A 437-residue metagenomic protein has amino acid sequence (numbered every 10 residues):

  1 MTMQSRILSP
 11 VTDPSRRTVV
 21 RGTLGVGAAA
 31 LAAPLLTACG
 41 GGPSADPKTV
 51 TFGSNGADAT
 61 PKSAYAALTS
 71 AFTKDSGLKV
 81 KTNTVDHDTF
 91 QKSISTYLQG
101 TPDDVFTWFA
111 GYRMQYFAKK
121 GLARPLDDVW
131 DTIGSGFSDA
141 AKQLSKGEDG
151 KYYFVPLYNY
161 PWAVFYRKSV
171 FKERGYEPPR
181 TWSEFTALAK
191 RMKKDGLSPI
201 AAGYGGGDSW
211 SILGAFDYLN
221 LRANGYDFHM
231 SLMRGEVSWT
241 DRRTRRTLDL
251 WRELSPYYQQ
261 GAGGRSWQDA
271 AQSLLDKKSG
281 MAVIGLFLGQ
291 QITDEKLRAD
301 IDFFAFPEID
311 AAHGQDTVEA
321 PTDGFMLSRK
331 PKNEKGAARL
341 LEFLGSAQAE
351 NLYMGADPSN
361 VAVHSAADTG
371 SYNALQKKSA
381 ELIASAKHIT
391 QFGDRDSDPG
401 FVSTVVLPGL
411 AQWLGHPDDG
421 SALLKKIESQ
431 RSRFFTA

Functional and structural regions predicted by a protein language model:
M1-S15, G27-P34: N-terminal secretory signal peptides
S70, D75, K79, E173-R174 (+2 more regions): Extracytoplasmic/periplasmic substrate-recognition and gating elements
A71-S138, K172-R180, K278-M281, A362 (+2 more regions): Extracytoplasmic "Venus flytrap"/periplasmic binding protein-like
F109-W162, D217, D302-F304, A374: Hinge/lid segment of periplasmic solute-binding proteins
A123, F287-Q291, D323-G400, A437: Mature extracytoplasmic/periplasmic domains
Y153-L157, W162, T186-E236: Extracytoplasmic/periplasmic solute-binding protein
A189-R191, M233-G263: Glycine-centered hinge/linker elements that transmit conformational signals in sensory and ligand-binding systems
L232, E319, S359-V363, K378-R431: C-terminal capping/gating helix-and-loop segments adjacent to ligand/active sites or protein-protein/ligand interfaces
